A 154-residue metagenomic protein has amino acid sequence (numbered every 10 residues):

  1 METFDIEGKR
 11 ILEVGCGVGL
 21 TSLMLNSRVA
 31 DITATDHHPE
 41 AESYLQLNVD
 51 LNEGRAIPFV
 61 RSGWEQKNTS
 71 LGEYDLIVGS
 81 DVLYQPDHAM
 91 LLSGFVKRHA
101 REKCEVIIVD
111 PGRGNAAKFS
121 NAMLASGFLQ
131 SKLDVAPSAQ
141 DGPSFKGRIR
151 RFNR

Functional and structural regions predicted by a protein language model:
M1-R154: S-adenosylmethionine-dependent methyltransferases
